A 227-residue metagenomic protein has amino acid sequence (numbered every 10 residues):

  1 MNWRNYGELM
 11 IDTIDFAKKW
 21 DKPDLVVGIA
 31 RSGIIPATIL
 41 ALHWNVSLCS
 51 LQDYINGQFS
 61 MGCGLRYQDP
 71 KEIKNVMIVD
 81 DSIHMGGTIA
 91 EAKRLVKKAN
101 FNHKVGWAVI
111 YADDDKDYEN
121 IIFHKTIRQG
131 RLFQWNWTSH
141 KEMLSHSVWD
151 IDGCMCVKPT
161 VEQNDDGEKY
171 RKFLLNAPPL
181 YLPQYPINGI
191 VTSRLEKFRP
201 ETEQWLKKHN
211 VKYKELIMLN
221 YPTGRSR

Functional and structural regions predicted by a protein language model:
M1-W149, C154-Q184, E196-K212: PRPP-associated nucleotide enzymes
A41, Y213-R227: His/Asp/Glu-enriched short active-site or ligand-binding loop at hydrolase and phosphoryl-transfer sites
I187-R199, K214-L219: Short, well-structured secondary-structure segments
